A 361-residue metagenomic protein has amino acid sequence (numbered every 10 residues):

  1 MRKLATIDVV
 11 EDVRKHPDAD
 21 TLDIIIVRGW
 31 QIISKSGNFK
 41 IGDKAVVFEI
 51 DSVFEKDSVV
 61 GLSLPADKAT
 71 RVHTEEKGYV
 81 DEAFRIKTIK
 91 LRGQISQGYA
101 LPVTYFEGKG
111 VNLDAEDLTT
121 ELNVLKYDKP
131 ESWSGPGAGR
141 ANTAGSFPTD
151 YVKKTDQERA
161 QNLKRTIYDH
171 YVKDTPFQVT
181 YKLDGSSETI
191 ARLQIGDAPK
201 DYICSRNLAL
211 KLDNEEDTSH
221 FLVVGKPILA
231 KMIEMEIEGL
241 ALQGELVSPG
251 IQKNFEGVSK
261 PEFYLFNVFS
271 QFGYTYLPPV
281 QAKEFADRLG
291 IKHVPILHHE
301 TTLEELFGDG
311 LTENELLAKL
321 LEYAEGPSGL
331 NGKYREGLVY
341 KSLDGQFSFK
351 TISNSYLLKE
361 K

Functional and structural regions predicted by a protein language model:
M1-K361: Core nucleotide-handling region used for phosphoryl-transfer chemistry
